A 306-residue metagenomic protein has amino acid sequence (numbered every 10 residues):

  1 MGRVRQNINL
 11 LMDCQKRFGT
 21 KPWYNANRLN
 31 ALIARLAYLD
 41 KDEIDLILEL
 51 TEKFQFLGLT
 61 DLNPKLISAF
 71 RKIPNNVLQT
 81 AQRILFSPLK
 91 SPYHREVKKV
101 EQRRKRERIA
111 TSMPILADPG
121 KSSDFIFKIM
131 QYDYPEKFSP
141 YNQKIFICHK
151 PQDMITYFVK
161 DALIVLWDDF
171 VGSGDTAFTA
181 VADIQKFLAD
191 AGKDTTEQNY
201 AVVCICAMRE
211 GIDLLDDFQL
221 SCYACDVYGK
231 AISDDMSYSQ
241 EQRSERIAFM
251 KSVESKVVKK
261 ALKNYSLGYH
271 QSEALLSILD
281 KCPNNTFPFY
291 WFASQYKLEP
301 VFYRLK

Functional and structural regions predicted by a protein language model:
G2-I129, D133, A182-K306: PRPP-dependent phosphoribosyltransferase catalytic core
I84-L85, L163-V165: Structural motif
M113-A162, G172-T179: Short, glycine/charge-rich flexible loops or terminal/linker lids adjacent to PRPP-binding catalytic cores
L166, T179-D183: Non-catalytic alpha-helical scaffold/packing segments enriched in small hydrophobic residues
D168-F170: Active-site metal-binding loops of divalent metal-dependent hydrolases
